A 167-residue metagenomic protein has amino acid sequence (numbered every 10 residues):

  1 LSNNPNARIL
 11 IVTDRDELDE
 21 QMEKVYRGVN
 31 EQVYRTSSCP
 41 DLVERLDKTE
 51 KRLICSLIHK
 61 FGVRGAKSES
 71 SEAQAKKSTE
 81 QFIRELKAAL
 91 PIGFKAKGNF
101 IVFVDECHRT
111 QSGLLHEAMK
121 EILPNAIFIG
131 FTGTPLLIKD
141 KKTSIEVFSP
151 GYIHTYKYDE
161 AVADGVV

Functional and structural regions predicted by a protein language model:
L1-V167: RecA-like P-loop NTPase motor core of helicase/translocase proteins
